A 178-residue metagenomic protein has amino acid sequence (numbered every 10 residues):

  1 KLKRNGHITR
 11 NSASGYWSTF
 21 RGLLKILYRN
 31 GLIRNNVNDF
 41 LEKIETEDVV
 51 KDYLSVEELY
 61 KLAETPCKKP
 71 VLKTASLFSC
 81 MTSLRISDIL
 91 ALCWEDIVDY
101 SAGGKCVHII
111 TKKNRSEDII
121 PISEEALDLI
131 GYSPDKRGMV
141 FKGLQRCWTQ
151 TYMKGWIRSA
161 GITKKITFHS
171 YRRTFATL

Functional and structural regions predicted by a protein language model:
K1-K25, R29-L32, P70, G143-C147 (+1 more regions): N-terminal core-binding DNA-recognition domain of tyrosine site-specific recombinases/integrases
K3, Y28, S79-C80, I157: Alpha-helix C-terminal capping/helix-coil junction sites
I8-R10, S14-Y16, R29-I86, L90: Basic, Lys/Arg- and aromatic-enriched nucleic-acid-binding interface segment
G15, T19, E58, T74 (+4 more regions): Charged catalytic carboxylate motif
F20, L24, I89, M153 (+1 more regions): Short, basic/aromatic-rich helical patch in the C-terminal catalytic core of site-specific tyrosine
D39, G104-I110, T167-S170, L178: Short functional hotspots where side chains directly engage DNA or cofactors
E42-D52, V56-E58, T82, A91-I130: Conserved tyrosine-mediated DNA breakage-rejoining catalytic core shared by Y-recombinases
S123-K164: Active-site/catalytic core of tyrosine-dependent DNA strand-transfer enzymes
